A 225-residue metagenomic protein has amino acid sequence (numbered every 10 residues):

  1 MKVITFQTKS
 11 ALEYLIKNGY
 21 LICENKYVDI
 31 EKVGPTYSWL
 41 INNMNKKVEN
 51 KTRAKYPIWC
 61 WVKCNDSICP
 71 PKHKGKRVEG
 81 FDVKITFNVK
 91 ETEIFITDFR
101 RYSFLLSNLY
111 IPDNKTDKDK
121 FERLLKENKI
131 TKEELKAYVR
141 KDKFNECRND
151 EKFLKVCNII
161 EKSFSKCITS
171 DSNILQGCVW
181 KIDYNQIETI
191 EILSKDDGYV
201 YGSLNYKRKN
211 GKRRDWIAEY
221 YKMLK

Functional and structural regions predicted by a protein language model:
M1-I22: Short, extreme N-terminal segment that most often corresponds to the first beta-strand
M1-K2, K26-V28, C157: Residue-level marker of intrinsically disordered, low-complexity segments enriched for small/polar residues
I4-Q7, K32-T36, E127, K152 (+1 more regions): Non-membrane alpha-helical secondary structure
I22, K26-D29, G34-K129: ADP-ribosyltransferase catalytic core
T86-K225: Active-site and NAD+-binding cores of ADP-ribose-processing enzymes
